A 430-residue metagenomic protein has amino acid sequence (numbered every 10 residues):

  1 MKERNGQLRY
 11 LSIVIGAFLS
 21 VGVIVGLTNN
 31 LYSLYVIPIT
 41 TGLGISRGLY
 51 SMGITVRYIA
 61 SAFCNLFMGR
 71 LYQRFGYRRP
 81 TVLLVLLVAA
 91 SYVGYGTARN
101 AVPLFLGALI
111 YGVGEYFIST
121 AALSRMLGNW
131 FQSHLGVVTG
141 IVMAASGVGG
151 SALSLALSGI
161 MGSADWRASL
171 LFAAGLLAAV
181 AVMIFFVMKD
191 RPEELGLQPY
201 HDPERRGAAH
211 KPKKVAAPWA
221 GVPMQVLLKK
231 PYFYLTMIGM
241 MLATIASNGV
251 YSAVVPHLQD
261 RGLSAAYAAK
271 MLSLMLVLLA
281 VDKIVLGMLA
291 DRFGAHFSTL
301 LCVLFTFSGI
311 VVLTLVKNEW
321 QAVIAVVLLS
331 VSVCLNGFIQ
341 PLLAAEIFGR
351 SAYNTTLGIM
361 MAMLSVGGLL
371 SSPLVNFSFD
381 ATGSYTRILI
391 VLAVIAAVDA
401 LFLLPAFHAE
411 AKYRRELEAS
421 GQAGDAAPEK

Functional and structural regions predicted by a protein language model:
S12-P38, L43-R47, C64, S154 (+1 more regions): Extracytoplasmic
Y32-V36, Q225-K283: Extracytoplasmic gate region of multi-pass secondary transporters
I39-T40, L71-Y72, A156-A164, L258-Q259 (+2 more regions): Interfacial helix-cap and linker-helix signal at transmembrane-aqueous boundaries of multi-pass secondary transporters
F63-A101: Conserved MFS/SLC helix-loop-helix module at the cytosolic interface between two early adjacent transmembrane helices
C64-G76, K283-G294, D380: Helix-to-loop junctions at the C-terminal end of transmembrane segments in multipass secondary transporters
L109-A144, G349: Cytoplasmic helix-loop-helix junction between adjacent transmembrane helices in 12-TM secondary transporters
S146-L195: Helix-loop-helix hairpin linking two adjacent transmembrane segments in secondary transporters
S273-L279, V285, A290-L343: C-terminal transmembrane helical hairpin of 12-TM major facilitator-type secondary transporters
